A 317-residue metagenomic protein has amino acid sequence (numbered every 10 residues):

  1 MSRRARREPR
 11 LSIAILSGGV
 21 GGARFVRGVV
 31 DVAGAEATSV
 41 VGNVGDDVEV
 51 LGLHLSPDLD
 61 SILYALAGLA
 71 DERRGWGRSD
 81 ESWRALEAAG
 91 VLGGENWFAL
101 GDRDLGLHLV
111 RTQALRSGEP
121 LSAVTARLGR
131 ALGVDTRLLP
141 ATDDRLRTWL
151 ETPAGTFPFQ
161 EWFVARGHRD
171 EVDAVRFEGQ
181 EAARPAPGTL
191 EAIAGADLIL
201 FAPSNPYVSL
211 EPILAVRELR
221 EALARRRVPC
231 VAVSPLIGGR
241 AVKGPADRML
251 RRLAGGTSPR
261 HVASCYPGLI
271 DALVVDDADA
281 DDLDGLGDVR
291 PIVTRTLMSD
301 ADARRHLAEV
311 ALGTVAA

Functional and structural regions predicted by a protein language model:
S2-R7, G42-E178: Electropositive, gly/pro-rich neighborhoods at or near active sites that engage anionic ligands
R24-T38: A short, Lys/Arg-enriched amphipathic alpha-helix followed by its capping loop at the start of a domain
G34-E36, R225-C230, V289: A short helix->loop->beta-strand "cap" motif at the edges of active sites that frequently abuts
S39-N43, P229-L236, A272-A278: Short internal beta-strands
G45-D46, R226-K243, T296-M298: Short, flexible loop segments at boundaries between secondary-structure elements
D173-I193: Active-site glycine-rich loop that binds ribose-phosphate moieties when present
P212-R220: Charged helix-capping and loop-helix junction motifs
K243-A317: C-terminal functional extensions of proteins
